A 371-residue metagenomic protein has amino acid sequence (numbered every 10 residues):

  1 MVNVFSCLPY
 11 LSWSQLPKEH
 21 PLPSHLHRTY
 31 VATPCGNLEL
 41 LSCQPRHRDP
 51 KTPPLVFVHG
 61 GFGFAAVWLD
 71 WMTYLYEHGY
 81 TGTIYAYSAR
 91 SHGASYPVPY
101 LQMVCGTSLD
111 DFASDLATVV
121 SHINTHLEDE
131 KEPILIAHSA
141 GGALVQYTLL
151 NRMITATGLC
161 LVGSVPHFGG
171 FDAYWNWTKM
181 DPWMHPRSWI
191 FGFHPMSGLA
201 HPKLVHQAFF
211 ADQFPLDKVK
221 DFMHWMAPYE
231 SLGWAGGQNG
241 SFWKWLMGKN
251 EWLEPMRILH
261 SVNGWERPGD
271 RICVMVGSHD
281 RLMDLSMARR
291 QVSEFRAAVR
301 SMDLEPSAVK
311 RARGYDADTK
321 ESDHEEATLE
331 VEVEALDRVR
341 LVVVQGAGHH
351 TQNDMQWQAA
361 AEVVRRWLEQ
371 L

Functional and structural regions predicted by a protein language model:
T52, G60-F64, S139-A140, S278-H279: Active-site glycine-rich loops that stabilize anionic/oxyanionic intermediates across multiple enzyme folds
F62-D70, I84: Serine-hydrolase catalytic-loop signature spanning alpha/beta hydrolases and amidase-signature enzymes
Y74-Y100: Conserved alpha/beta-hydrolase
D111-K131: Conserved acidic catalytic loop of the alpha/beta-hydrolase fold
I154, L159-G192: Flexible "cap/lid" loop of the alpha/beta hydrolase fold
P195-C273, H279-L282, A297: Alpha/beta-hydrolase
R281-R290: Conserved alpha/beta-hydrolase "acid-adjacent" motif
R296-L371: Catalytic active-site module of serine/aspartate enzymes centered on a nucleophile-bearing elbow/loop
